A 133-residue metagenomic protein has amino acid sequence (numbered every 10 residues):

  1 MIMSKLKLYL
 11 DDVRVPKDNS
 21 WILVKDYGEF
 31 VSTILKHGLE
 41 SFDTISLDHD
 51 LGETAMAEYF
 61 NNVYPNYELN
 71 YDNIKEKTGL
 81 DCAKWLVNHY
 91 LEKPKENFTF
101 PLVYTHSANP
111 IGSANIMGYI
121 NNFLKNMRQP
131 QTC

Functional and structural regions predicted by a protein language model:
M1-C133: Catalytic phosphate/metal-binding cores of nucleic-acid and nucleotide-processing enzymes, i.e., regions that mediate
